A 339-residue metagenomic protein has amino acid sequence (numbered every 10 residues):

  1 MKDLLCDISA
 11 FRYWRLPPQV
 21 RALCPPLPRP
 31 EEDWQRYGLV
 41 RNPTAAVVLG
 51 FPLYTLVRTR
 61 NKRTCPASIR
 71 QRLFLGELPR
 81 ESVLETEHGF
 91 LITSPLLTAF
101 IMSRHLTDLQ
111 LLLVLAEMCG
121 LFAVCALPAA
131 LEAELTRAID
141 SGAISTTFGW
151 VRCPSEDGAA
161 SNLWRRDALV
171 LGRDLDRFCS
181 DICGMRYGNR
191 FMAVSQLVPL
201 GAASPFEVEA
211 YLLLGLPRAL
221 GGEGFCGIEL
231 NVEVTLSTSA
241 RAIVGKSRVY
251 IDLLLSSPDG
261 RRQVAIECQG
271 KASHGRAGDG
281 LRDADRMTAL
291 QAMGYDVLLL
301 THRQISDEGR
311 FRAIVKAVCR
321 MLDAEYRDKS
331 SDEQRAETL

Functional and structural regions predicted by a protein language model:
M1-Y187, L339: Short gly/ser-rich loop at a beta-strand->alpha-helix junction or flexible surface loop bordering the NTP-binding
P154-L339: Surface segments flanking catalytic/ligand-binding clefts of nucleic-acid enzymes
